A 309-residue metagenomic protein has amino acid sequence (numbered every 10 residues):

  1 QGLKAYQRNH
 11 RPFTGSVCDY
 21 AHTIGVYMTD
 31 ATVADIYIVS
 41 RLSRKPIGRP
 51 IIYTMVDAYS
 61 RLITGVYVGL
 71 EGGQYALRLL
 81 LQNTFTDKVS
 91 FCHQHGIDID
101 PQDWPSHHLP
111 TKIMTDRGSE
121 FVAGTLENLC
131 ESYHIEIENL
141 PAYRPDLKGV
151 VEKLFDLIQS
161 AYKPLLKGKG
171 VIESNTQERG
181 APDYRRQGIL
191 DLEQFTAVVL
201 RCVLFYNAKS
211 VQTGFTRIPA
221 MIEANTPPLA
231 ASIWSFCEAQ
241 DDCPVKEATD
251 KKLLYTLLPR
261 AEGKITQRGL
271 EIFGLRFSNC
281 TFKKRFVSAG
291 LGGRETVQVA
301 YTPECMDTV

Functional and structural regions predicted by a protein language model:
G2-T54, L62-I63, Q74-L80, A161: Mobile-element integrase/transposase regions, centering on the N-terminal DNA-binding/Zn-coordinating module
S16, V33-I36, L200-V309: C-terminal, beta-rich DNA-binding module of retroviral/retroelements integrases
A21-T23, I47-P50, A58-L62, H107-P110 (+4 more regions): Short, well-ordered loop/turn elements at secondary-structure boundaries
D30-V33, V56-S60, V68-G72, M114-S119 (+2 more regions): Short, flexible loop/turn elements at secondary-structure junctions
Y37-I38, T64, A123, F155: Active-site-proximal flexible loops/turns
I38-R41, T125-L126, V309: Short conserved micro-motifs at the rims of enzyme active sites and ligand-binding pockets
Y67-D103: Active-site beta-loop-alpha junctions of metal-dependent nucleic acid enzymes, especially the RNase H-like/DDE
I99-K112, R117-T249, A289-G290: Globin-like tetrapyrrole-binding proteins
